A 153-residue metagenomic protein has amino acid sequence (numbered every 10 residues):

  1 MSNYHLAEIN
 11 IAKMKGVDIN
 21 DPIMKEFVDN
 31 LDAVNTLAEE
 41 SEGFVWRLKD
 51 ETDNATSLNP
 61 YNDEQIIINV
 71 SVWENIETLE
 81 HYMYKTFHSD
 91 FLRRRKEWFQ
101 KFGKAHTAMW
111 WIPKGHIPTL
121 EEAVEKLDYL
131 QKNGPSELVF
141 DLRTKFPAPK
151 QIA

Functional and structural regions predicted by a protein language model:
M1-I66, A105-A153: Short S/T/G/P-rich N-terminal loop/turn motif that feeds into the first structured element of a domain
K15-I19, E74-L79: A generic structural motif
W46, V72-W73, W98-F99: Tryptophan-centric aromatic hotspots in well-structured domains and transmembrane helices
D50-T52, V72-I76: Histidine- and/or cysteine-centered catalytic micro-motif in compact active-site loops
D63, I76-A105: An amphipathic, aromatic/His-enriched active-site/gating alpha helix that lines ligand/cofactor pockets
N69: Glycine/Thr-rich phosphate-binding loops that ligate phosphate moieties of nucleotide and other phosphorylated ligands
